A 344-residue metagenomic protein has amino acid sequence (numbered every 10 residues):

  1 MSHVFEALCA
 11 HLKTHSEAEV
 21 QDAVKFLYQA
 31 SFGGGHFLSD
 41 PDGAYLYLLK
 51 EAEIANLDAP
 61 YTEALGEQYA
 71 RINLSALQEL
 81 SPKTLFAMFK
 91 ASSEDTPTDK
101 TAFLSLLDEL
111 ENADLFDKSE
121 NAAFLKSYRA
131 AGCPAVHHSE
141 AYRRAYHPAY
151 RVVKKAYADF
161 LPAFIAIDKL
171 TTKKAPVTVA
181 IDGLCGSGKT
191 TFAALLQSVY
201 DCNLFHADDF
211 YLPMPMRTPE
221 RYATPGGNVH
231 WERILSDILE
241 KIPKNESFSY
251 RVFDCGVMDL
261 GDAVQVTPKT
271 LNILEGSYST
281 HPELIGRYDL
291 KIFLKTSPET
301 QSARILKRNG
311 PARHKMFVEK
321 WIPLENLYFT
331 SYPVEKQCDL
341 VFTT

Functional and structural regions predicted by a protein language model:
M1-Y142: Long, basic/Gly/Ser/Thr-rich N-terminal segments that mediate initial subcellular attachment or targeting
A145-T172: N-terminal pre-Walker A segment at the start of P-loop NTPase domains
T178-A180: Short hydrophobic/aromatic beta-strand immediately N-terminal to the Walker A/P-loop
L184: P-loop (Walker A) phosphate-binding loop of NTP-binding proteins
K189: Conserved lysine of the Walker
N203-H206, L212-V266, L271-N272: Conserved nucleotide-sensing/catalytic segment adjacent to the nucleotide-binding pocket in NTP-handling enzymes
D259-R308: ATP-dependent NMP and nucleoside kinases share a basic, alpha-helical "lid"
